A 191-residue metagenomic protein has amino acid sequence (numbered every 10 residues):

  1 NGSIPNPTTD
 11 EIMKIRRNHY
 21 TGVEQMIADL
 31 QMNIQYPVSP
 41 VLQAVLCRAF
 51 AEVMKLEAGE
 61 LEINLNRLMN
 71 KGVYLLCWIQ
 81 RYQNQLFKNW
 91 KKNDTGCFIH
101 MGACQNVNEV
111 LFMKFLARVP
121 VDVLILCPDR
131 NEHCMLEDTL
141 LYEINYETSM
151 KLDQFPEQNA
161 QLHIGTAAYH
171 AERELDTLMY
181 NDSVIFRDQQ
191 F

Functional and structural regions predicted by a protein language model:
N1-V73, L140-F191: Conserved N-terminal ligand/cofactor-binding loop architecture of enzyme catalytic domains
A49, M54-N145: Active-site and donor-binding regions of nucleotide-sugar-utilizing enzymes
